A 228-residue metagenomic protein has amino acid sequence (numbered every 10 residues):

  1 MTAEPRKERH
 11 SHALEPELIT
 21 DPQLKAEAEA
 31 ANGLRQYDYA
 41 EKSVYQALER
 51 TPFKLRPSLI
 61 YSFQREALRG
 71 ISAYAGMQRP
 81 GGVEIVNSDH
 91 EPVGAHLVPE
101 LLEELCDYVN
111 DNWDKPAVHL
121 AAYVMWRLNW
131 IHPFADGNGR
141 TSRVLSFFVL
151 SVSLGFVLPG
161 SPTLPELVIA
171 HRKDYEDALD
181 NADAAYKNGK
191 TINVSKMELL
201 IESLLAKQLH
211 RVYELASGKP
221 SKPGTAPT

Functional and structural regions predicted by a protein language model:
M1-T228: FIC/Doc superfamily catalytic core
